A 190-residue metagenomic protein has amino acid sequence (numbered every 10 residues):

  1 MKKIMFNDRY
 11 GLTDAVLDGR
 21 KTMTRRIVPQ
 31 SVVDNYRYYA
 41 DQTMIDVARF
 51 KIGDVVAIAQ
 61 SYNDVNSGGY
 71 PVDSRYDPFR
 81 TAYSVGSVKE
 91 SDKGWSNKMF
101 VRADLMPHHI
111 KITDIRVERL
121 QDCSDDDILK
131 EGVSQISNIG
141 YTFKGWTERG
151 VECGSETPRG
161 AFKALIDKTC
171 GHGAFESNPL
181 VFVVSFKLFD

Functional and structural regions predicted by a protein language model:
M1-D190: Secondary-structure transition motif
